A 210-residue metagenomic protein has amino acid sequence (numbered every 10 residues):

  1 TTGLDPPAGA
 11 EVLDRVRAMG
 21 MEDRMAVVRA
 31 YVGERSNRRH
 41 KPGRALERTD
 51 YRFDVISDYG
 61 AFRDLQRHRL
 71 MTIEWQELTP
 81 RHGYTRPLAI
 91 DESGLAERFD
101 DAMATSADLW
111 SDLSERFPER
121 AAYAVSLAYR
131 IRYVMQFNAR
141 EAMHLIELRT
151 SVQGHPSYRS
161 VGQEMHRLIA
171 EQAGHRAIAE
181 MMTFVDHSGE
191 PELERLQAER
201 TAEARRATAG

Functional and structural regions predicted by a protein language model:
T1-G210: A conserved ligand/cofactor-binding region detector
